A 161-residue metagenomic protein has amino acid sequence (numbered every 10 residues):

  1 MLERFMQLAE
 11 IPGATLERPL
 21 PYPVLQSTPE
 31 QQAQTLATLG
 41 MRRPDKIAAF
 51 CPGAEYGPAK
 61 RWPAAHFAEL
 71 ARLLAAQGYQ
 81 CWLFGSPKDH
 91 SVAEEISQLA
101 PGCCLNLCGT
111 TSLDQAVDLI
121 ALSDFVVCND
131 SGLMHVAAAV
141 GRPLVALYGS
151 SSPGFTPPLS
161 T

Functional and structural regions predicted by a protein language model:
M1-T161: Catalytic machinery of carbohydrate-active enzymes, primarily nucleotide-sugar-dependent glycosyltransferases
